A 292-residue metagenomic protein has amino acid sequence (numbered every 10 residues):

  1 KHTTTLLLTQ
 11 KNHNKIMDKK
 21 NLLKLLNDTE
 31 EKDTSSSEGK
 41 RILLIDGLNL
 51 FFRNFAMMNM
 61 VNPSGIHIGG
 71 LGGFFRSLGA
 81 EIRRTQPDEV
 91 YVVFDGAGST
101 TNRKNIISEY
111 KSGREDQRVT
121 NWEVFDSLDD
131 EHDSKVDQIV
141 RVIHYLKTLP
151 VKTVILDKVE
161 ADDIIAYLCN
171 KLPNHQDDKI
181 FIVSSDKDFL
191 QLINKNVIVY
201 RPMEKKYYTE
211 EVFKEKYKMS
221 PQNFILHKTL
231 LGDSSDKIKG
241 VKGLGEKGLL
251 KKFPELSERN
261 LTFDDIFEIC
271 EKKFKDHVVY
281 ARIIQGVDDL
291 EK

Functional and structural regions predicted by a protein language model:
K1-I16: Short, Lys/Arg-enriched N-terminal segments with co-localized hydrophobic residues within the first ~10-30 amino acids
D18-D28, S35-K179, V183, F189-Y207: Noncatalytic, basic helical substrate-engagement surface that gates or grips nucleic-acid strands
L71, A161-D162, H227, L249 (+1 more regions): Short runs of predominantly hydrophobic/aromatic residues within well-ordered alpha helices that form helix-helix
I106, K195, T209, L226-H227 (+1 more regions): Glycine-rich, flexible loop/turn motifs
C169-P173, V197, Y217, K242 (+1 more regions): Short, well-ordered alpha-helical segments in soluble proteins
Y207-D233: A short, charged helix-loop
L231-K292: Accessory alpha-helical DNA-binding modules that contact the DNA backbone or grooves
